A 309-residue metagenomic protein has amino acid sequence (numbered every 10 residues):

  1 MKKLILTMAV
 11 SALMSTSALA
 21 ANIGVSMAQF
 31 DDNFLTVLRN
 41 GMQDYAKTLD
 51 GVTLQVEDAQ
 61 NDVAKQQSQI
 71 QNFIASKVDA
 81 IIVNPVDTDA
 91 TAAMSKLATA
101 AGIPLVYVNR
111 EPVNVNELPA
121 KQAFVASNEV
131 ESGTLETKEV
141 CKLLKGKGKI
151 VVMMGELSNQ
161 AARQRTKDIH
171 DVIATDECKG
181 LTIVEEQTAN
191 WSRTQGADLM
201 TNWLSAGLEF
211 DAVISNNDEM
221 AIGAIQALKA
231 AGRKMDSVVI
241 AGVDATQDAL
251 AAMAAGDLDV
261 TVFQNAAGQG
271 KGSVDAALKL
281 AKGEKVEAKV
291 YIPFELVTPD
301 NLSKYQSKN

Functional and structural regions predicted by a protein language model:
K3-L4, L13, A20-N309: A residue-level marker of the well-folded mature domains of exported/periplasmic proteins
